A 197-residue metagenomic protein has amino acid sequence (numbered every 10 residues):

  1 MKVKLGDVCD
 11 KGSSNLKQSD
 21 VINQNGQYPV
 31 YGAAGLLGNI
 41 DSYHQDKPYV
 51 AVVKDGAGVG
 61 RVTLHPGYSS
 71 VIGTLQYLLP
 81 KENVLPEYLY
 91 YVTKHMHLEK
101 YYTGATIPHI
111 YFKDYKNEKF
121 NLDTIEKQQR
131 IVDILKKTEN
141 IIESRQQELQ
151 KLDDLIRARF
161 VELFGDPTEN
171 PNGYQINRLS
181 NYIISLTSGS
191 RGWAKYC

Functional and structural regions predicted by a protein language model:
M1-L16, D20-G32, K119-D133, S144-S190: Non-catalytic DNA-recognition/assembly elements of restriction-modification systems
D10, Y91-L98: Short, intrinsically disordered, mixed-charge
N25, I72, Y101-G104, D114-K116 (+2 more regions): A generic, residue-level signal for flexible/boundary positions that often mark functional hotspots
G32-K94, T103-T106, Y111-Y115: A short beta-sheet element
P86, Y101-I107, D123-I131: Short, flexible active-site-proximal loops enriched in glycine and acidic residues
A194-K195: Charged, alpha-helix-forming regions
